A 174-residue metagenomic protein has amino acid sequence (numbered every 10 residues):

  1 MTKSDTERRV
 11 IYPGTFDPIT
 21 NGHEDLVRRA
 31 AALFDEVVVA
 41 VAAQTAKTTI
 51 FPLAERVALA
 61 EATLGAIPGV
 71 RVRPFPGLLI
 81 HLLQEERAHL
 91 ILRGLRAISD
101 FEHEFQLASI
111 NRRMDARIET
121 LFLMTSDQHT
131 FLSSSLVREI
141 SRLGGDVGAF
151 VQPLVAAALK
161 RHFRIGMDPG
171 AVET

Functional and structural regions predicted by a protein language model:
M1-T174: Nucleotidyltransferase catalytic core that binds NTPs
